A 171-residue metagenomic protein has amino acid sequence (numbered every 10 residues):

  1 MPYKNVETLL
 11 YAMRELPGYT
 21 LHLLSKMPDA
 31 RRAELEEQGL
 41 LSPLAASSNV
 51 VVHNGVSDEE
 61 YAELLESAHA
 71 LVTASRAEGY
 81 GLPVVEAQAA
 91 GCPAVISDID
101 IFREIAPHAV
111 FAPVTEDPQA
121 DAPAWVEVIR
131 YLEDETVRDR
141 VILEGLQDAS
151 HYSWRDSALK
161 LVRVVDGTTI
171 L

Functional and structural regions predicted by a protein language model:
M1-L171: Carbohydrate transferase catalytic cores enriched for Leloir-type hexosyltransferases
